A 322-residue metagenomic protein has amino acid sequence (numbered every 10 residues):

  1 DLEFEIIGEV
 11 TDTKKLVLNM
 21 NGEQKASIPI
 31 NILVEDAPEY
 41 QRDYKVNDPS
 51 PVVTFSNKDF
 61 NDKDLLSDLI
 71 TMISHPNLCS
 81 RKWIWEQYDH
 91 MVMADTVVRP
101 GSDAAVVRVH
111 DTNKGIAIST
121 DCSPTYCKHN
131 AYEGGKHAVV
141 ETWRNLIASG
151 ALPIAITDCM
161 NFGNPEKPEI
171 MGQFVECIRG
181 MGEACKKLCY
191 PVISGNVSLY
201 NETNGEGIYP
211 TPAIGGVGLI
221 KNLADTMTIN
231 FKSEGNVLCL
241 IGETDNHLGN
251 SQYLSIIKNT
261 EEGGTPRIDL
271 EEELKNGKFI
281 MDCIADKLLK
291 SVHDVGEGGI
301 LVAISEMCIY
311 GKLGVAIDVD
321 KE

Functional and structural regions predicted by a protein language model:
D1-E322: Glycine/proline-enriched, intrinsically flexible loops and inter-domain linkers
